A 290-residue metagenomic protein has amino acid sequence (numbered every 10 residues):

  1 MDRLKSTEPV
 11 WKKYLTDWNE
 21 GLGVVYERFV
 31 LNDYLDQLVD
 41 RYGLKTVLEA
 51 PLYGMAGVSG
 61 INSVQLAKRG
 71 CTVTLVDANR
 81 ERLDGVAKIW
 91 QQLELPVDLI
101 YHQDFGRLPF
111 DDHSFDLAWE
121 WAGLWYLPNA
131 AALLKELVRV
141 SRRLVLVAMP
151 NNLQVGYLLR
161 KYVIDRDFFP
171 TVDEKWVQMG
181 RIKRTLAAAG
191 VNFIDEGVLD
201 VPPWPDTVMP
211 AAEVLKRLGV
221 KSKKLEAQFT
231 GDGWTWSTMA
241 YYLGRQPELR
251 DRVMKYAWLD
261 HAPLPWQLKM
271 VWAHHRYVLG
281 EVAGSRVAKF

Functional and structural regions predicted by a protein language model:
G23-T46, I61-Q65: Conserved alpha-helix/loop element of class I SAM-dependent methyltransferases that forms part of the SAM/SAH-binding
T46-R107: Class I SAM-dependent methyltransferase SAM/SAH-binding core
G106-L117: A short acidic, Gly/Pro-enriched loop at the edge of an enzyme's catalytic core that lines a small-molecule cofactor
D116-N129: A short SAM/SAH-binding and catalytic strip from SAM-dependent methyltransferases
A131-L146: A short glycine-rich, Lys/Arg-flanked "PGG" loop and its adjoining helix->strand segment in the class I
R143-W176: Conserved class I S-adenosyl-L-methionine
V172-L199: Short alpha-helix
N192-Y241: Conserved catalytic loop of SAM-dependent methyltransferase domains
